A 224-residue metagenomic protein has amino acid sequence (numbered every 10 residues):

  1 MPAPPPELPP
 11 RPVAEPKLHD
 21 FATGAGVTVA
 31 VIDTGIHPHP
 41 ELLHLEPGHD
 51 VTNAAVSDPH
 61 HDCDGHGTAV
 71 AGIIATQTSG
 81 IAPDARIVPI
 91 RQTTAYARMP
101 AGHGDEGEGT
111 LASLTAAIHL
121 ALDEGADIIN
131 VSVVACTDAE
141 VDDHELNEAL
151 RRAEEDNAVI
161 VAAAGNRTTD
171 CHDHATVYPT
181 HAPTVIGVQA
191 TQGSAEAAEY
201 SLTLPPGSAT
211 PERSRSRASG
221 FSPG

Functional and structural regions predicted by a protein language model:
M1-T34, G125-I128, N157-V159, R217-G224: Topogenic and prosegment regions of secretory-pathway hydrolases and membrane enzymes
P9, H44-T52: Aromatic (tryptophan-biased) beta-strands that constitute blades/sheets of beta-rich domains
K17-V29, T34-P47, D58-E108, A182 (+2 more regions): Subtilisin-like serine protease catalytic core
A25-T28, P83-V88, D123-I129, E155-I160 (+1 more regions): Loop/turn elements at helix/coil->beta-strand transitions in domains of secreted/extracellular proteins
H49-A55, I74, A85, R91-T93 (+4 more regions): Residues at the C-termini of beta-strands that transition into short coil/loop
A54-D62, S222-P223: Short pre-catalytic strand/loop immediately N-terminal to key active-site residues, enriched for Gly-Thr
Y96-Y178: Substrate-binding/access-modulating region of protease and related hydrolase catalytic domains
V177-G224: Extracellular S/T/G-rich loop segment that most often corresponds to the catalytic His/Ser-adjacent loop
